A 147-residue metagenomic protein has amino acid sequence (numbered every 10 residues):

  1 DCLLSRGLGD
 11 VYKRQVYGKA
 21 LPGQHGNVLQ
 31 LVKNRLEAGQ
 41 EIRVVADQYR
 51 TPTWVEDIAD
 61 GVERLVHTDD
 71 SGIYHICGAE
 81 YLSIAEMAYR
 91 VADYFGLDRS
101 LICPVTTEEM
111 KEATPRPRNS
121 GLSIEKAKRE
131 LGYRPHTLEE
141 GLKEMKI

Functional and structural regions predicted by a protein language model:
D1-Y12: Single conserved hydrophobic/aromatic residue that forms the stacking wall/gate of nucleotide- or nucleobase-binding
C2, P52, Y81, G96 (+3 more regions): Short aromatic/basic micro-patch
R14-H25, V45-V55, G78-E80: Glycine-rich "substrate-gating" loop/helix at the edge of Rossmann-like oxidoreductase active sites
Q30-I42, R50-I76: Alpha-helical substrate-binding/gating segment
L31-R43, G96-T107: A short C-terminal helix-loop "cap" of Rossmann-like NAD(P)-dependent dehydrogenase/epimerase domains
G61, T68-A113: Mid/C-terminal beta-alpha module of Rossmann-like enzyme folds, strongest in SDR-family dehydrogenases/epimerases
S83-Y89, T106-M145: Conserved C-terminal active-site "lid" loop/helix of NAD(P)H-dependent oxidoreductases that clamps the redox cofactor
